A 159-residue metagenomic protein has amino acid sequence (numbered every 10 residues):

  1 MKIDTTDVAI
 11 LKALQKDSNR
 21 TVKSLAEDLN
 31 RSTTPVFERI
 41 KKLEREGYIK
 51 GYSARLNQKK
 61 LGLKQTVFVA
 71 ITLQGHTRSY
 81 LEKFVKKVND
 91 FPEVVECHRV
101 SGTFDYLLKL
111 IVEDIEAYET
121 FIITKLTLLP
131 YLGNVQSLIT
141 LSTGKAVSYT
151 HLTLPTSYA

Functional and structural regions predicted by a protein language model:
M1-T5: Short alpha-helical segments that sit at the start of domains
D7-Y52: N-terminal helix-turn-helix
A54-K59: Short, Lys/Arg-rich nucleic-acid/phosphate-binding segment
L63-Q74: Short glycine-/aliphatic-rich beta-strand segments at the starts of folded cytosolic domains
L73-Q136: Non-DNA-binding regulatory cores of transcription-related proteins, predominantly C-terminal effector-binding
L138-V147: Short proline/glycine- and acidic-rich turn/helix-capping motifs at secondary-structure junctions
T150-T156: Conserved small/polar residues in nucleotide/adenosyl-binding loops
